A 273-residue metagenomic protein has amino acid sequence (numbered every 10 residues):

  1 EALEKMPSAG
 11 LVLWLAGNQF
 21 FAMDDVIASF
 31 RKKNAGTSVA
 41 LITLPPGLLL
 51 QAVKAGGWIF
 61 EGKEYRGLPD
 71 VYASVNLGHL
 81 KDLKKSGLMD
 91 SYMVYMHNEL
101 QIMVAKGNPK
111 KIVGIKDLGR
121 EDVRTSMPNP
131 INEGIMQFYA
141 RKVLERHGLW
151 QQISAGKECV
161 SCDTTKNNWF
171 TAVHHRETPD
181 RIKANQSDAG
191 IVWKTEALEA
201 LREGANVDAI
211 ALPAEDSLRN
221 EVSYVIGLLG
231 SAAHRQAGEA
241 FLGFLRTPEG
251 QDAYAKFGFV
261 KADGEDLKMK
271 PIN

Functional and structural regions predicted by a protein language model:
E1-A55, G62-G67, N76-L77, K84 (+2 more regions): Exported/periplasmic ABC-transporter solute-binding proteins
D70: Catalytic metal-binding acidic patch
A73: Phosphate-/polyanion-interacting regions in eukaryotic proteins
M89-D90: A short alpha->loop->secondary-structure connector
